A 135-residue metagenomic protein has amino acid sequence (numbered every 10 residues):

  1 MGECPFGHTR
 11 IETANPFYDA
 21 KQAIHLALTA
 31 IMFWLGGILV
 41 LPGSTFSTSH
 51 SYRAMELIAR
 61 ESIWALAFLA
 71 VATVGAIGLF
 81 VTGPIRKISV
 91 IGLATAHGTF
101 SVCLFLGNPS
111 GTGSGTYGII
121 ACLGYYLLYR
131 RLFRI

Functional and structural regions predicted by a protein language model:
M1-W34: Cytosolic juxtamembrane helix and N-cap/initiation of the first transmembrane helix
R10-A23, Y52-E56, R60-I63, G78-I88: Membrane-interfacial loop-to-transmembrane-helix junctions in polytopic alpha-helical membrane proteins
K21-L66: Hydrophobic transmembrane helix segments
G36, T73-I77, S101-V102: Alpha-helical transmembrane segments of multipass membrane proteins
A59-F68, G113-A121: Alpha-helical transmembrane segments of polytopic membrane proteins
F68-T82: Canonical alpha-helical transmembrane segments
T82-Y117, L132-I135: Membrane-helix boundary connector in multi-pass membrane proteins
C122-I135: Membrane-water interface at the C-terminal end of transmembrane alpha helices
